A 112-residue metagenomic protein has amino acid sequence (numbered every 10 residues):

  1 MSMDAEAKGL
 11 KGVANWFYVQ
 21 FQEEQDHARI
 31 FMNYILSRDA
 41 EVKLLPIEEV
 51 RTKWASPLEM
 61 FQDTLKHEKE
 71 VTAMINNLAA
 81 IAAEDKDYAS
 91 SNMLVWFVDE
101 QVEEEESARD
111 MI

Functional and structural regions predicted by a protein language model:
M1, N33-Y34, E49-I112: Acidic/histidine-rich alpha-helical segments that form the ligand environment of transition-metal centers
S2-P46, A108: Conserved alpha-helical segments that form or flank metal/cofactor-binding pockets of metalloenzymes
